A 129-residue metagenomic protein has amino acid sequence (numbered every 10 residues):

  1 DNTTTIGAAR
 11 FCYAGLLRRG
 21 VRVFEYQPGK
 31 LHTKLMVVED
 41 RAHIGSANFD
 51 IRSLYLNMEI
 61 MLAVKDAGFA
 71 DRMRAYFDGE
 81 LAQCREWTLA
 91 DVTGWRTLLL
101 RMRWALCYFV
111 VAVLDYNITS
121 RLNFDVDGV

Functional and structural regions predicted by a protein language model:
D1-V129: PLD/PLD-like phosphodiesterase catalytic module centered on the HKD motif
